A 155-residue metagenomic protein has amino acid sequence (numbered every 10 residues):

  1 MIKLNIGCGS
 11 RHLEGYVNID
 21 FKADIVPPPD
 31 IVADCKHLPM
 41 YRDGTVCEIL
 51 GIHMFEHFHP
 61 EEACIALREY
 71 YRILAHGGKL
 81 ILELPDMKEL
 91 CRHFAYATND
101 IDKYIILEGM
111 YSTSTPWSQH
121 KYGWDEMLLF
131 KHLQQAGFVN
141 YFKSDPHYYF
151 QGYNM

Functional and structural regions predicted by a protein language model:
I2-L90, M127: Conserved SAM-binding loop
P60-Y71, A75-M155: S-adenosyl-L-methionine-dependent methyltransferase catalytic module, highlighting the catalytic core
